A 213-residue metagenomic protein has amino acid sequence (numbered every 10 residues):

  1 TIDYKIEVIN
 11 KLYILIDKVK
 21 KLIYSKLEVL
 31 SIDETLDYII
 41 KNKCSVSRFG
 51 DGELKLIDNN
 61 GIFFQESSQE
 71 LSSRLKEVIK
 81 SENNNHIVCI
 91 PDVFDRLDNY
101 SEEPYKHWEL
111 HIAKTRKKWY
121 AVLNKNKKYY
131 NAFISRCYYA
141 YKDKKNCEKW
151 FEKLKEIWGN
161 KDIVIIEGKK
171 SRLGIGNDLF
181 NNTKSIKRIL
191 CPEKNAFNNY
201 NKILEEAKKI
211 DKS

Functional and structural regions predicted by a protein language model:
I2-N181: Electropositive, gly/pro-rich neighborhoods at or near active sites that engage anionic ligands
S185-S213: Accessory, usually C-terminal, subdomains that scaffold auxiliary metal cofactors
